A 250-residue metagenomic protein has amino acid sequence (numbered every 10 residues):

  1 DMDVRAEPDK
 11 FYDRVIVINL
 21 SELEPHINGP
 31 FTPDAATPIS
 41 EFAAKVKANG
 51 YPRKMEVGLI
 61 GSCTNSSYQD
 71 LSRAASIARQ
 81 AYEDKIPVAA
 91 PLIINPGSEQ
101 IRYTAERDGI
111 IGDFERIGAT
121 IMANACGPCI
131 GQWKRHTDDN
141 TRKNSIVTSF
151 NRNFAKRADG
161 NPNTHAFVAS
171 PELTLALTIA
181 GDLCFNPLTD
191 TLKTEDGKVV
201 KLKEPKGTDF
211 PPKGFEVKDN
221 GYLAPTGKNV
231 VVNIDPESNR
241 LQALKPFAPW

Functional and structural regions predicted by a protein language model:
D1, I86, Q132-P225: Mobile "lid/hinge" segments at catalytic clefts and subdomain interfaces of large enzymes
D1-A89, I94-D138, S145, N229-W250: Accessory "access/gating" subregions that flank catalytic or transport cores
